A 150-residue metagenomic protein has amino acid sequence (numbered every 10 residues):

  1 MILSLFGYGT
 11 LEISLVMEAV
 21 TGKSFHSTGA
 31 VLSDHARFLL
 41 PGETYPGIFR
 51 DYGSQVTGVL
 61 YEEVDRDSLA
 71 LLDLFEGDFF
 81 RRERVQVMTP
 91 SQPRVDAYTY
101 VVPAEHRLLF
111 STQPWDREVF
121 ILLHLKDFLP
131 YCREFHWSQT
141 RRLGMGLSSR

Functional and structural regions predicted by a protein language model:
M1-R150: Glycine-aromatic micro-motifs
